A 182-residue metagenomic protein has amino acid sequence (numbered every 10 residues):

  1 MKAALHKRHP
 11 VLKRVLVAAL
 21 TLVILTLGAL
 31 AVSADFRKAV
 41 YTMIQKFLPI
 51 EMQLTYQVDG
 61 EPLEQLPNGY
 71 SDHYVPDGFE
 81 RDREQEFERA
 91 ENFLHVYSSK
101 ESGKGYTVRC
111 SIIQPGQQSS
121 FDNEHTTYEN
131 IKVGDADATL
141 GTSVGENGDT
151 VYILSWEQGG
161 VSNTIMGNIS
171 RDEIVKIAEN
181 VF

Functional and structural regions predicted by a protein language model:
K2-Y56: Membrane-interface helical sensory segment of bacterial ECF anti-sigma factor regulators
L12, D149-T150: Short hydrophobic/aromatic-rich motifs at helix boundaries and adjacent loops
A31-D35, Y70, D172: Residue-level detector of secondary-structure boundary/capping sites
D59-D149, S155-Q158: Short, solvent-exposed recognition patches
G159-F182: Surface-exposed amphipathic alpha-helical segments
